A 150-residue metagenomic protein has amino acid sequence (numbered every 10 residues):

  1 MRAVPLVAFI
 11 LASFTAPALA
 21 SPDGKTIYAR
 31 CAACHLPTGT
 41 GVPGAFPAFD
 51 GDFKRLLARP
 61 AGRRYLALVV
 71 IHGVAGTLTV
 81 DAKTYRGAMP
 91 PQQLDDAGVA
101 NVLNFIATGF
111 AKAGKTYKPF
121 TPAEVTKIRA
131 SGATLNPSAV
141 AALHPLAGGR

Functional and structural regions predicted by a protein language model:
V4-F14: Sec-dependent N-terminal signal peptides
A12-Y28, K54-A58: Electrostatic cytochrome c docking/interface patches
Y28-P37, M89, V102: The canonical Cys-X-X-Cys-His
T40-L78, R86-D95: Gly/Gly-Pro-rich "capping" loops immediately C-terminal to redox-active cysteine motifs in periplasmic/lumenal
V80-T84, Q92-R150: Flexible coil segments in periplasmic/lumen-exposed cytochrome c-class electron-transfer proteins
